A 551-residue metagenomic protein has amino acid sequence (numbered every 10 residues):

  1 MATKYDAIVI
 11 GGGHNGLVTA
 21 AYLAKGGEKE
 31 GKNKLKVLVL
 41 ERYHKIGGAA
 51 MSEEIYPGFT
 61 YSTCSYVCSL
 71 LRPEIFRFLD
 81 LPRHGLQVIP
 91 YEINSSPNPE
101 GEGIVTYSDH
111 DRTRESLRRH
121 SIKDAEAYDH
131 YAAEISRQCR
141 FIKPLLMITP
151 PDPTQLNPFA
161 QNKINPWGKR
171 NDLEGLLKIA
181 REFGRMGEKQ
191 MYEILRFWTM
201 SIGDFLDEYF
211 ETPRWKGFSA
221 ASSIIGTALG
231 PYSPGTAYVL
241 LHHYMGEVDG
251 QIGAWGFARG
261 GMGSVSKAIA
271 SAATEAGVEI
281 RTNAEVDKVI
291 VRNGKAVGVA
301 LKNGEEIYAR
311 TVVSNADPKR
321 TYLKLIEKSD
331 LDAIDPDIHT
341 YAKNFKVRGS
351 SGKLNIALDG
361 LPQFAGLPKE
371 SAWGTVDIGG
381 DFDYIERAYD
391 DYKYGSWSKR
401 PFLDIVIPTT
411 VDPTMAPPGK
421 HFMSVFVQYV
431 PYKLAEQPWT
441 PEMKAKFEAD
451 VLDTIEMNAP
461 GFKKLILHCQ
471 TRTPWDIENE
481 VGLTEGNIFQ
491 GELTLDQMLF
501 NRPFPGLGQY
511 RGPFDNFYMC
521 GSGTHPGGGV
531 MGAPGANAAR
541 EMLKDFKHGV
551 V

Functional and structural regions predicted by a protein language model:
M1-I8, K25-K34, T494, M498-P505 (+2 more regions): Extreme N-terminal leader/targeting segments of oxidoreductases
M1-K45, A49-A50, L117, K123 (+3 more regions): Structural core of flavin- and non-heme-iron oxidoreductases, emphasizing the beta-strand/alpha-helix scaffold
T3-I164: N-terminal glycine-rich phosphate/pyrophosphate-binding loop and immediately adjacent elements
S65, S522-L543: A conserved FAD-binding loop/helix module that cradles the flavin
H130-N171, R320, P401-F500: Helix-rich C-terminal "cap"/substrate-channel and partner-interaction subdomain that packs against the flavin-binding
S136-A276, L483-M498: Active-site/ligand-binding neighborhood in enzyme catalytic cores
T212, K216-Y232, G379, W397-V406 (+2 more regions): A glycine-rich dinucleotide-binding beta-alpha-beta segment and adjacent secondary-structure elements that constitute
I252-R259, V278, E285-A416: Mid-domain catalytic core of redox enzymes that form a hydrophobic substrate pocket/lid adjacent to a catalytic redox
